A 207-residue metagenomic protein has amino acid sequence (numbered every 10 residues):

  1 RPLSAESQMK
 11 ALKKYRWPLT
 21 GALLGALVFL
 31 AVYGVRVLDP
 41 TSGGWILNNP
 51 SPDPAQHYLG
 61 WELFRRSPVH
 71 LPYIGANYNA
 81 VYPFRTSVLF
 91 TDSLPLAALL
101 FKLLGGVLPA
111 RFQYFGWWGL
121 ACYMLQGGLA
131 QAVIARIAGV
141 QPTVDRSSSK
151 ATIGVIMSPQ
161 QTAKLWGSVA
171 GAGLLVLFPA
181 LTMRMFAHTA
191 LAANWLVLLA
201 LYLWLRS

Functional and structural regions predicted by a protein language model:
R1-P40: Start-transfer (signal-anchor) and selected internal transmembrane alpha helices of multi-pass inner/ER membrane
P2-K10, G139-I153, M157-A163: Short, basic, low-complexity termini and linkers enriched in Ser/Thr/Gly/Pro that act as targeting/leader peptides
V28-L125, F178-T182, H188-A193: Membrane-interface coil-to-helix junctions
T41-S42, I46, Y73, I137 (+3 more regions): Intrinsically disordered, low-complexity segments enriched in small/polar residues
G106-R111, A135-V140, L165: Secondary-structure transition/capping motifs at alpha-helix termini and the adjoining loop/turn into the next element
W117-I137, K164-S207: Membrane-embedded helix bundles of polyisoprenyl
